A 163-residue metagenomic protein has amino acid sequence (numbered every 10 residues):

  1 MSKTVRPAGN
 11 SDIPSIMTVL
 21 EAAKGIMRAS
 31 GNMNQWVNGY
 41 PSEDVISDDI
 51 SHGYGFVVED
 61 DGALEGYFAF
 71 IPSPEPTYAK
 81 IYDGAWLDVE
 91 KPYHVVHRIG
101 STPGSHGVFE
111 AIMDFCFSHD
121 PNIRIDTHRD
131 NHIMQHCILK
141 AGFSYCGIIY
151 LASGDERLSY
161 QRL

Functional and structural regions predicted by a protein language model:
T4-T18: A short beta-loop-alpha structural element at the N-terminal edge of CoA-dependent acyl/N-acetyltransferase catalytic
K24-D44: Conserved GNAT-fold acetyl-CoA-binding loop/helix
H52-F70: Conserved beta-hairpin
A69-G104: Conserved acyl-donor/pantetheine-binding loop and adjacent beta-alpha core of acyl/acetyltransferases and related
S101-S118, H136-K140: Conserved acetyl-CoA-binding loop-helix of GNAT-fold acetyltransferases
H119-D130: Conserved GNAT acetyl-CoA-binding A-motif
D126, S144-L158: Conserved catalytic-core motifs of GNAT/GCN5-like acyltransferases
R129-G147: Conserved active-site alpha-helix within GNAT-family acetyltransferase domains
